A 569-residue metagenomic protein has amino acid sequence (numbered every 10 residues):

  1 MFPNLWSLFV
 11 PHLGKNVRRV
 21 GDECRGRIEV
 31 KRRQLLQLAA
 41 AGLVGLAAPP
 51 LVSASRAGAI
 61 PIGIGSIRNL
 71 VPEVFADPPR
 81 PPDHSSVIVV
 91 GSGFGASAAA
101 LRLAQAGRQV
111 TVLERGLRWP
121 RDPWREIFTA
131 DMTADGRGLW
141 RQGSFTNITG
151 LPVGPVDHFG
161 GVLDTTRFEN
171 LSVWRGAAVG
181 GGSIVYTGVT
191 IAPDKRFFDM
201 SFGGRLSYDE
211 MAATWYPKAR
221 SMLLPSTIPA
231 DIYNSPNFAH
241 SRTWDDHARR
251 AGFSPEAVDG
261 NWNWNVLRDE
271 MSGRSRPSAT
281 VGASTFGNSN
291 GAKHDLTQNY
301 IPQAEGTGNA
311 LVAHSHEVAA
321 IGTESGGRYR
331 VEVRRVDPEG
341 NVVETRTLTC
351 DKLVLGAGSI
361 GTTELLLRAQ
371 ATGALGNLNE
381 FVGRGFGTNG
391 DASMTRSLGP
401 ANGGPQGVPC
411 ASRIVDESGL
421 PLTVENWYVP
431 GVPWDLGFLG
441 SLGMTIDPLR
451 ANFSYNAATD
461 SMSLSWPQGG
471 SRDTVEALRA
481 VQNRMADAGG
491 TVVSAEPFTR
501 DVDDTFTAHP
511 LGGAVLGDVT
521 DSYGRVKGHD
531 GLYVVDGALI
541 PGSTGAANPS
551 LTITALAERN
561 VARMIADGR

Functional and structural regions predicted by a protein language model:
M1-K31, G58: N-terminal secretory signal peptides
Q34-R56: N-terminal export signals
V87-T111: N-terminal Rossmann-like FAD-binding beta1-loop-alpha1 element of flavoenzymes
Q105, Q109, G116-A130, I321 (+4 more regions): Glycine-rich loop(s) and the adjacent beta-strand/alpha-helix scaffold that form part
M132-I228, G440-I446: Redox-cofactor-proximal catalytic regions of oxidoreductases
V156-R175, G182, Y186, M200 (+6 more regions): FAD cofactor-binding and catalytic pocket of flavoenzymes
G204-E317, D501-P510, V515: Conserved redox-cofactor binding core of oxidoreductases
H314-G327: A conserved short coil-to-beta-strand element within the FAD-binding core of flavoproteins
